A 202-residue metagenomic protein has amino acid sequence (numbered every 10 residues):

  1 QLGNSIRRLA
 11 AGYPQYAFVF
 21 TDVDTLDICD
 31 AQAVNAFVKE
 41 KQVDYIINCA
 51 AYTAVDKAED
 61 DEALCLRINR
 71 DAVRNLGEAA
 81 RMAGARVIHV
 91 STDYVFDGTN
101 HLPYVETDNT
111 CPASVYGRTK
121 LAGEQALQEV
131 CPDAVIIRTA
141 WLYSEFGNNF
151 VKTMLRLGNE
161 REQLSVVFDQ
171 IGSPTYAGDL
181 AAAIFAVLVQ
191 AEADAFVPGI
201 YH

Functional and structural regions predicted by a protein language model:
Q1-Y45: N-terminal Rossmann/SDR dinucleotide-binding element
Y13-P14, K41, M82-G84, V130: Helix C-cap/helix->beta junction micro-motif
T21, I46-A50, V87-T92, D97 (+1 more regions): SDR active-site strand-loop-helix element
A31-R70, A79-R81: NAD(P)H-binding glycine-rich loop region in Rossmannoid oxidoreductase-like domains and their noncatalytic homologs
D56-A63, G98-L102, G147-N148: Conserved catalytic-core motifs of eukaryotic protein kinase domains, centered on the activation segment
R67, A72-N75, M82, V95-I137 (+1 more regions): Catalytic helix-loop patch of NAD(P)-dependent Rossmann-fold dehydrogenases
Q125-A186: NAD(P)-dependent short-chain dehydrogenase/reductase
L164-S165, D169, D194-H202: A recurrent short beta-strand within the Rossmann-like NAD(P)-dependent oxidoreductase core
